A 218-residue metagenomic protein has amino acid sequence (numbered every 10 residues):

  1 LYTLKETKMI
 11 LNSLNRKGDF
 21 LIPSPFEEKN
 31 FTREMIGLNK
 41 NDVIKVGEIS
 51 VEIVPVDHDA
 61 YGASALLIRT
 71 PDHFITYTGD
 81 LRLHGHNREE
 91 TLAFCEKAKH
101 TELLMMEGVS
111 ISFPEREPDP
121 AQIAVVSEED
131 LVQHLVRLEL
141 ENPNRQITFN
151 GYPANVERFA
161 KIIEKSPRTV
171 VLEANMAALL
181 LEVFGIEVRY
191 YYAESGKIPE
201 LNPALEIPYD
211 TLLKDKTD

Functional and structural regions predicted by a protein language model:
L1-E164, V171-L172: His/Asp/Glu-rich metal-coordinating catalytic cores of metallo-dependent phosphodiesterases/hydrolases acting on
S166-P167, Y191: Short, charged low-complexity intrinsically disordered segments located at boundaries of structured domains
M176-D218: A contiguous, basic/glycine-rich beta-loop/short-helix subdomain that forms a polymer-engagement track
